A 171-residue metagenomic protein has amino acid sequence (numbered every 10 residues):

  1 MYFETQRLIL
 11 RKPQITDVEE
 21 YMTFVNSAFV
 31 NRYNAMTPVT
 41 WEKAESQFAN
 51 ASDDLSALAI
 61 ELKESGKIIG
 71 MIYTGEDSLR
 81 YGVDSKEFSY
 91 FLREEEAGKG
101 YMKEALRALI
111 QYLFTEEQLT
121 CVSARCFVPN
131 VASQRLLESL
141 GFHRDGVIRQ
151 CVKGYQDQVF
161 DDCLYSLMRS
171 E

Functional and structural regions predicted by a protein language model:
M1-F29, A57, E61-E171: Acyl-donor (CoA/ACP) binding surface of acyl/acetyltransferases
F29-A49: Conserved GNAT-fold acetyl-CoA-binding loop/helix
A51-D53: Soluble sensory domains of the PAS superfamily and closely related sensory modules
